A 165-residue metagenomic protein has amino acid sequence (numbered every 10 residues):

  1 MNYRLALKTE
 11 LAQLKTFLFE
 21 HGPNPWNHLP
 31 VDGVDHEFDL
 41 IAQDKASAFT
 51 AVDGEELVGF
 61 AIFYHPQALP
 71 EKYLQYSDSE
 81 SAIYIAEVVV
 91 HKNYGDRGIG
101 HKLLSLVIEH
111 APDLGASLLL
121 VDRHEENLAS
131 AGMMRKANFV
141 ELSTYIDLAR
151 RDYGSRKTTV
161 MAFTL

Functional and structural regions predicted by a protein language model:
M1-T16: A short beta-loop-alpha structural element at the N-terminal edge of CoA-dependent acyl/N-acetyltransferase catalytic
K8, N24-E87, H91, L104: Acetyl-CoA-dependent GNAT
A86, H91, G95, D122-H124: Residue-level recognition of the GNAT/N-acetyltransferase active site
V90, D96-E109, G132-K136: Conserved acetyl-CoA-binding loop-helix of GNAT-fold acetyltransferases
A111-R123: Conserved GNAT acetyl-CoA-binding A-motif
V121-A131: Conserved beta-strand-loop-alpha-helix junction that forms the acyl-donor binding cleft
D122, R135-S155: Conserved catalytic-core motifs of GNAT/GCN5-like acyltransferases
